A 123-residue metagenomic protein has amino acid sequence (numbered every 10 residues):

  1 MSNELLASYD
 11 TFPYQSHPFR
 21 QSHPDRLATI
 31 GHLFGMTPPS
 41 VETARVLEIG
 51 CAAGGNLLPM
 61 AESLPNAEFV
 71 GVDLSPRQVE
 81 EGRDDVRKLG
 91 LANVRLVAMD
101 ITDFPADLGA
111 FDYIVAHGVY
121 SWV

Functional and structural regions predicted by a protein language model:
M1-P24: N-terminal, positively charged/glycine-rich alpha-helical extensions of SAM-dependent methyltransferases
T11, Q21-A44: Conserved alpha-helix/loop element of class I SAM-dependent methyltransferases that forms part of the SAM/SAH-binding
E42-A52: Conserved class I S-adenosyl-L-methionine
A53-N66: Conserved SAM-binding loop of SAM-dependent methyltransferases across substrates and taxa, primarily the Class I
S75-P76: Conserved SAM/SAH-binding beta-strand->alpha-helix loop
G82: Conserved SAM-binding loop
G90-I101: Conserved SAM-binding strand-loop segment of SAM-dependent methyltransferases
P105-I114: A short acidic, Gly/Pro-enriched loop at the edge of an enzyme's catalytic core that lines a small-molecule cofactor
